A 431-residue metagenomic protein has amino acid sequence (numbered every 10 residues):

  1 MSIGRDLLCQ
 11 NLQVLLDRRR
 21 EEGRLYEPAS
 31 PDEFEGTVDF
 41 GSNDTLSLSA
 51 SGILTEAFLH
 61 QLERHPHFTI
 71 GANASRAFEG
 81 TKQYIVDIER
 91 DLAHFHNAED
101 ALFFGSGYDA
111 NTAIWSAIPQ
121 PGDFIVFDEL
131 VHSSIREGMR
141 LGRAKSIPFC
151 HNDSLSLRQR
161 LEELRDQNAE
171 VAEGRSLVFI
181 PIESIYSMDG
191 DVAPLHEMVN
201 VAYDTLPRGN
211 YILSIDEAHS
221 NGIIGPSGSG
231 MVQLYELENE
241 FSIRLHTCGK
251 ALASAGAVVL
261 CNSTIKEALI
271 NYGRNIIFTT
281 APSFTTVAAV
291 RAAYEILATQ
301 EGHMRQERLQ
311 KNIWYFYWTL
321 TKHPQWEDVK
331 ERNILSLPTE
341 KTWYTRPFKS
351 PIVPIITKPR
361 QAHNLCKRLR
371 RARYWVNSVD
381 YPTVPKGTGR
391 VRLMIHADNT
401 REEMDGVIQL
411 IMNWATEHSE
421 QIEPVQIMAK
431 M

Functional and structural regions predicted by a protein language model:
I3-N73, T279: N-terminal "arm"/small-domain region of PLP-dependent enzymes with the aminotransferase-like
L48, Q306-Y317, T321-R373, G387-T388 (+3 more regions): Conserved PLP-binding catalytic core of the aspartate aminotransferase-like
A50-G52, F68, Y84, R90 (+3 more regions): PLP-dependent enzyme catalytic core of the Aspartate aminotransferase-like
E56-G107: Conserved N-terminal alpha-helix of the aminotransferase class I/II PLP-enzyme fold
I114-S133, S154, N312: Conserved PLP-anchoring active-site segment centered on the Schiff-base-forming lysine
I147, H151-S214: Active-site phosphate-binding strand-loop segment of PLP-dependent enzymes
Q233-A268: Active-site PLP attachment segment
A281-T321: Structural motif of enzymes handling amino- and sulfur-group chemistry
